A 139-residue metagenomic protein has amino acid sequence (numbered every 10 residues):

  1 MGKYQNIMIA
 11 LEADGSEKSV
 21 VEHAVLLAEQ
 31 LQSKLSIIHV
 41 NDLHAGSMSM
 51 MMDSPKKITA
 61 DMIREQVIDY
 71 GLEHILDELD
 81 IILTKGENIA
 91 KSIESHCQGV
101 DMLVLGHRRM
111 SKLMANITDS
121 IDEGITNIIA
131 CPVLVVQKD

Functional and structural regions predicted by a protein language model:
M1-S19, D101, N127-D139: Intrinsically disordered or low-complexity boundary/linker segments at protein termini and domain junctions
G2, L72-L103, K112: Structural beta-alpha unit
G2-M51, D77: Small/aliphatic-rich secondary-structure junction motif
V25, I68, K91, E123: Active-site phosphate/pyrophosphate- and oxyanion-stabilizing loops and adjacent acidic/basic residues in soluble
L26, V100-D139: Gly/Ser-rich helix-loop-strand patches that form or flank binding pockets for ribonucleotide-derived cofactors
A28, Q66-L72: Conserved hydrophobic residues forming the short capping helix/wall of the S-adenosyl-L-methionine
I38, D80-T84, L134: General small-molecule cofactor/ligand-binding pocket signal
D53-K57, E123: Short, hinge-like loop/turn segments at secondary-structure boundaries
